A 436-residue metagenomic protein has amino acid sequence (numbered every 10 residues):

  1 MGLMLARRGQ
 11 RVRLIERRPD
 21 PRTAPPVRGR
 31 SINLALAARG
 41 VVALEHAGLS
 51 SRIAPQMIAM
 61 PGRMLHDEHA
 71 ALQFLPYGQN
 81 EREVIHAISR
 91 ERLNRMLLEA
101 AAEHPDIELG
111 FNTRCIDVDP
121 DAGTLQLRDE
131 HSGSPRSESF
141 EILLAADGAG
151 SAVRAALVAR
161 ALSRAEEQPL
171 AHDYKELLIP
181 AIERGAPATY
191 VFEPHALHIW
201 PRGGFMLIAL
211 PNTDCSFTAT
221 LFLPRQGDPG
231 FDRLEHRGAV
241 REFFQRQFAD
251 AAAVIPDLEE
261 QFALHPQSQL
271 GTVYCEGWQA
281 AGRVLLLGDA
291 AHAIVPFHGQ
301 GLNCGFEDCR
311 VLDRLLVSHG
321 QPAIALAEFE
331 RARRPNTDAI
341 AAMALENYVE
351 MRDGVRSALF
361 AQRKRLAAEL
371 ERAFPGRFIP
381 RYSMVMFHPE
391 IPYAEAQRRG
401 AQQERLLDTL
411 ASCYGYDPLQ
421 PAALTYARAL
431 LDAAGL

Functional and structural regions predicted by a protein language model:
M1, D20, G150: Conserved Rossmann-like nucleotide-cofactor binding loop
M1-R7, L144, L177, P266-R356 (+1 more regions): Conserved mid-domain beta->alpha element of the FAD-binding
A6-G29: Glycine-rich FAD pyrophosphate-binding loop
P21-R22, A152-V153, A293-V295: Catalytic P-loop NTPase motifs of RecA-like helicase/translocase cores
A24-A100: Active-site-adjacent segment of FAD-dependent monooxygenases/related oxidoreductases
E99, H104, T113-D117, A122-L270 (+1 more regions): Conserved FAD-binding catalytic core of PHBH/FMO-like flavoproteins
E108-G110: General small-molecule cofactor/ligand-binding pocket signal
R314-L436: C-terminal helical "tail/cap" subdomain of flavin- and related membrane-associated enzymes
